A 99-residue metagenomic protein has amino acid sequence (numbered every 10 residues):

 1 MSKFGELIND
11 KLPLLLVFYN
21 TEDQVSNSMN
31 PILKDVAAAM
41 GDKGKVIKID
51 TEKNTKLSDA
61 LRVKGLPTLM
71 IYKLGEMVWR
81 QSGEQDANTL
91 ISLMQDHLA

Functional and structural regions predicted by a protein language model:
M1-E6: N-terminal "domain-start" segment that seeds a small globular fold
N9-T21: Short active-site neighborhood of thiol/selenol oxidoreductases, capturing the structured segment around
F18-N20, K34-A37, G41-K56: Thiol-based oxidoreductase modules, predominantly thioredoxin-like and allied folds used for disulfide exchange
Y19-P31: Conserved redox-active cysteine motifs that mediate thiol-disulfide chemistry, especially di-cysteine Cys-X(1-2)-Cys
Q24, K53, Q85: Short alpha-helical
L61-M70, N88: Structural micro-motif
I71-A99: Non-catalytic, surface beta->alpha helical segment in thiol-disulfide oxidoreductase systems
